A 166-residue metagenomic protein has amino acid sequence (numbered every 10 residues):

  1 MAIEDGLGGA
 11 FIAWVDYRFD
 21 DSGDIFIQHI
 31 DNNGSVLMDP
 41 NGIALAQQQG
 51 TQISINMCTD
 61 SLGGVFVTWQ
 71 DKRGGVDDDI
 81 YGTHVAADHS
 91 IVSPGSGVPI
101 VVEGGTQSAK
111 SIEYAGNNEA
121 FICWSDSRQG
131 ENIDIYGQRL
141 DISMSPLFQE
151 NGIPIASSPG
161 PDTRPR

Functional and structural regions predicted by a protein language model:
M1-R166: Extracellular, repeat-based ectodomains that mediate carbohydrate processing or recognition
